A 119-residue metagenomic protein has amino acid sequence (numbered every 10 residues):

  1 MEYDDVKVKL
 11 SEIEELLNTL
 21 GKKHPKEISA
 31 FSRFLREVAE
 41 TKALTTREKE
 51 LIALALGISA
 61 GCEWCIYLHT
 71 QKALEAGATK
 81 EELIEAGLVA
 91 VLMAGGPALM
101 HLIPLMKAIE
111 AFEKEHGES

Functional and structural regions predicted by a protein language model:
M1-E48, H101-S119: Acidic, glycine/proline-rich low-complexity segments that act as flexible tails and inter-domain linkers
F31-L35, L51-I58, A86-M93: Short alpha-helical scaffolding segments that buttress acidic/His motifs in well-ordered protein cores
T46, L56, A60, G96: Short, conserved micro-motifs enriched in small and acidic residues
R47-L51, E82: Residue-level detector of well-ordered alpha-helical segments, enriched for hydrophobic/aromatic packing positions
C62-C65: Short cysteine clusters
L68-K80, M106: Iron-sulfur (Fe-S) cluster-binding segments and ferredoxin-like electron-carrier domains, especially [2Fe-2S]
G77-L88, E113-S119: Charge-rich, acidic-biased intrinsically disordered regions
I84-A108: C-terminal structural segments of small proteins and small subunits
